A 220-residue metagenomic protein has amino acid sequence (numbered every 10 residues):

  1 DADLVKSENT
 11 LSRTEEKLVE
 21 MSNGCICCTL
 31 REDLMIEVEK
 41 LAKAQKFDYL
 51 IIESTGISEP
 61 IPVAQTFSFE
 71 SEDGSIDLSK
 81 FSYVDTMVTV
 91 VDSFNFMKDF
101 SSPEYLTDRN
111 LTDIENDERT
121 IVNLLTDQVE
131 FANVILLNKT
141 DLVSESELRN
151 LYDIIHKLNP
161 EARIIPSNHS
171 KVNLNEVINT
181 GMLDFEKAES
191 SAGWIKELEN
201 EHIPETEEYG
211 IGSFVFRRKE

Functional and structural regions predicted by a protein language model:
D1-N123: Nucleotide-state-sensitive switch-loop elements of NTP-binding domains
F96, Y105-E220: C-terminal accessory "lid"/substrate-recognition subdomains
